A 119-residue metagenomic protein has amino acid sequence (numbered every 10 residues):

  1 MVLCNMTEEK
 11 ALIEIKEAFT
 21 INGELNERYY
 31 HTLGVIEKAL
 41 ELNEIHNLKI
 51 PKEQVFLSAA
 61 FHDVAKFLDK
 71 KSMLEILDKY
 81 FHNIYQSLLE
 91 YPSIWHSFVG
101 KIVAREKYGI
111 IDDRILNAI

Functional and structural regions predicted by a protein language model:
N5-A11, V64-D69: Short coil-to-beta-strand
E9-E24: Generic N-terminal amphipathic, Lys/Arg-enriched alpha-helix
K16, I36, L40-N43, K101-R105: Amphipathic alpha-helical segments within well-ordered protein domains
I21, L48-I119: Divalent metal-dependent catalytic cores for phosphoryl transfer on phosphate-bearing substrates
N26-A60: Long, hydrophobic N-terminal alpha-helical segment
